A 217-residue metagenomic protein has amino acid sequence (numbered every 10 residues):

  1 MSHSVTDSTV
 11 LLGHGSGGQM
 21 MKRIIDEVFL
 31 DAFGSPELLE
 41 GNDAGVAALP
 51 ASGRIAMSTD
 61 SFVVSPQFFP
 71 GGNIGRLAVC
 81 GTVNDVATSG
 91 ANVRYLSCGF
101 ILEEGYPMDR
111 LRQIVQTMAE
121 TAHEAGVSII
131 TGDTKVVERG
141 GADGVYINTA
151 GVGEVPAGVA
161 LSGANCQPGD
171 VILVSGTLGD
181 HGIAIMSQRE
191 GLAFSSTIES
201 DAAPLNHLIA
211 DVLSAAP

Functional and structural regions predicted by a protein language model:
M1-P217: Helix-biased detector of long, well-ordered alpha-helical tracts
